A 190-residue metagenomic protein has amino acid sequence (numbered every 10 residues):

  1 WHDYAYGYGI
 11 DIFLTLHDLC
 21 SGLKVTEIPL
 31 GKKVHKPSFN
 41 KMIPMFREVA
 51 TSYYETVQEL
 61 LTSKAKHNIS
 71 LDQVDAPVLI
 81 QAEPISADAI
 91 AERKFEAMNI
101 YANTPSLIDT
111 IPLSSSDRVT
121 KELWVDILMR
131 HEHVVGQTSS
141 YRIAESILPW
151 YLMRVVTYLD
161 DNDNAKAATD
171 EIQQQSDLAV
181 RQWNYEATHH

Functional and structural regions predicted by a protein language model:
W1-E55: Conserved catalytic loops of nucleotide-sugar-dependent glycosyltransferases that act on lipid-linked
A50-H190: Terminal low-complexity segments of carbohydrate-biosynthetic enzymes
